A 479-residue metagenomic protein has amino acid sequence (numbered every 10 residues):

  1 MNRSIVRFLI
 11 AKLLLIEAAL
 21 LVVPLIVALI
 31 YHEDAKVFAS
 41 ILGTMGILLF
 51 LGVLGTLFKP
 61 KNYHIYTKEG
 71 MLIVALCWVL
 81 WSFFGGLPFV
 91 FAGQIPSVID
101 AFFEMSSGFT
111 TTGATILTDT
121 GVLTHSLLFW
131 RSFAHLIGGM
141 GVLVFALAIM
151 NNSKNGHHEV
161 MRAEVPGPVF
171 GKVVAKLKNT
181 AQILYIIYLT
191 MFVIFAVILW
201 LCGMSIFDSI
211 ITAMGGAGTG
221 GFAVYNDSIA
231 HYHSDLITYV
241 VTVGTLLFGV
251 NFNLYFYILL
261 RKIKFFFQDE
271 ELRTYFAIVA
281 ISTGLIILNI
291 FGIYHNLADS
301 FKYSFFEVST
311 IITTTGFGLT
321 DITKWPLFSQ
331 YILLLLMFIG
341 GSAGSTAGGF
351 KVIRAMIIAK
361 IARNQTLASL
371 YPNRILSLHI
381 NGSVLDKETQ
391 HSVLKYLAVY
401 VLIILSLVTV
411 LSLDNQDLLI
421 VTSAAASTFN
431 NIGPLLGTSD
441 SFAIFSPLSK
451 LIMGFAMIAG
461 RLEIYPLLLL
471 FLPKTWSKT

Functional and structural regions predicted by a protein language model:
M1-T479: Membrane-proximal intracellular helices of multi-pass ion channels
